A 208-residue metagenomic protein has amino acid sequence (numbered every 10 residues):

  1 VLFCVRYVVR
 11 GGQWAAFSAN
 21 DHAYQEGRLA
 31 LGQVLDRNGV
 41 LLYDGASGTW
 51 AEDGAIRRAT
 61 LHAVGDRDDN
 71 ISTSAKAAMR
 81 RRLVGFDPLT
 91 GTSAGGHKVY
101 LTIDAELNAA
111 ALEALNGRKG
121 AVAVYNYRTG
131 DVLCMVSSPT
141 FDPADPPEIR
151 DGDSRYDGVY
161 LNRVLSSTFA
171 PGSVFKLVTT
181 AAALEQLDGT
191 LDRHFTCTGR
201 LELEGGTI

Functional and structural regions predicted by a protein language model:
V1-R150, V159, T168-S173, L177-V178 (+1 more regions): Periplasmic/cell-envelope proteins involved in peptidoglycan metabolism and beta-lactam response
D157-L165, I208: Glycine/charged-rich beta-loop-alpha catalytic/anionic-binding loops adjacent to active sites
L191-I208: Conserved catalytic neighborhood of penicillin-recognizing serine enzymes
